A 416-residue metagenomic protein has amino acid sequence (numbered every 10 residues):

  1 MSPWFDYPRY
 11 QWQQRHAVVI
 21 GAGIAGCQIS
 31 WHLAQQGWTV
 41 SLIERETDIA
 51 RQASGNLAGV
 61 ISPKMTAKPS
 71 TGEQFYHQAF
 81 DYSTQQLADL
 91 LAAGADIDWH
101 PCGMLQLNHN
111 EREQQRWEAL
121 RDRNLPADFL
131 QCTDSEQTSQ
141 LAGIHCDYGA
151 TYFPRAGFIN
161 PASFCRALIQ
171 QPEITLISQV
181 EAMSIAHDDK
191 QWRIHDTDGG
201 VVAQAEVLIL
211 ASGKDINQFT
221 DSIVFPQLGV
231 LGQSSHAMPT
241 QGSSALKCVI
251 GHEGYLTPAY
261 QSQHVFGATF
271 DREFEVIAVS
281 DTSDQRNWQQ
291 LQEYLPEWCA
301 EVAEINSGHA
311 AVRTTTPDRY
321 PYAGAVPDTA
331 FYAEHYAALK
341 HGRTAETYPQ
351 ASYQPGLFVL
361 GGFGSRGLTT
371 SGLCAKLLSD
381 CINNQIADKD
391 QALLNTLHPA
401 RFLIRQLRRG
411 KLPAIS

Functional and structural regions predicted by a protein language model:
R15-L42: N-terminal Rossmann-like FAD-binding beta1-loop-alpha1 element of flavoenzymes
Q35-G55: Glycine-rich FAD pyrophosphate-binding loop
A50, D198-I250, I277-D284, E297-V302 (+1 more regions): Central helical "cap/lid" subdomain
G59-L141: Dinucleotide-binding Rossmann-like beta1-alpha1 core, especially the glycine-rich loop that anchors the ADP
M65, G242-P355: Active-site lid/adjacent beta-loop-alpha segment flanking the redox-cofactor pocket in flavoenzymes
A67-K68, D96-Q106, C132-I169, T269-F274 (+1 more regions): Helix-loop-beta segment of a Rossmann-like dinucleotide-binding subdomain
T151-D198, V202-V207, A211-S212, I216: Helical element adjacent to the flavin cofactor pocket in flavoenzyme catalytic cores
E301-S416: C-terminal catalytic lobe of FAD-dependent flavoproteins
